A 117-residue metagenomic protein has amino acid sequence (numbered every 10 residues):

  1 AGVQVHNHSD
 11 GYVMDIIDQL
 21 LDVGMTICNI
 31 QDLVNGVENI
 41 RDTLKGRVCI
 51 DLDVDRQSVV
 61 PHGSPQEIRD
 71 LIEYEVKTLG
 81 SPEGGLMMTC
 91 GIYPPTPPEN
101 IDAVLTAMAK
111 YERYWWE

Functional and structural regions predicted by a protein language model:
A1-E117: Active-site loop segments of alpha/beta catalytic cores
